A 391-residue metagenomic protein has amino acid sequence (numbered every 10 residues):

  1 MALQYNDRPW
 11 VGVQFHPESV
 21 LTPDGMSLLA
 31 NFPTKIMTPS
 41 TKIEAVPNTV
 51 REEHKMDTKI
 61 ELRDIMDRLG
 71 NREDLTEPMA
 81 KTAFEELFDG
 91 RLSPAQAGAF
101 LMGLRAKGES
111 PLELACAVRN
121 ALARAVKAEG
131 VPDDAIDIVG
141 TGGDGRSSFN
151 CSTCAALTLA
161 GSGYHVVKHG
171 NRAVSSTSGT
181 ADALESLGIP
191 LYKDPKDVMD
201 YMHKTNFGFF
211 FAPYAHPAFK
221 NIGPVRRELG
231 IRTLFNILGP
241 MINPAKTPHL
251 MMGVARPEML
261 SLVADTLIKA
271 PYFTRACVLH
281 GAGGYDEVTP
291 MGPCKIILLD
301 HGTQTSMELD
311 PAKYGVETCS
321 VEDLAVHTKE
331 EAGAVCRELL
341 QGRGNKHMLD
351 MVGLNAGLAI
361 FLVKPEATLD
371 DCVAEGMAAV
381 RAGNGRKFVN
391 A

Functional and structural regions predicted by a protein language model:
M1-K55: Amide-donor transfer/coupling interface in amidating biosynthetic enzymes
L28, Q96, C151-A155, T180 (+3 more regions): Catalytic-loop motifs flanking and including active-site residues across diverse enzymes
D57-N71, I138-R146: N-terminal basic/disordered segments at the start of proteins
D57-T58, R68, N120-A128, S148 (+4 more regions): Glycine-rich anion-binding loops and their surrounding alpha/beta cores
T58-I60, L69-A115, A123-G130, M351: N-terminal glycine-rich anion-binding loops that anchor highly charged ligand groups
R72, G90, G140-S147, A255 (+1 more regions): Short, glycine-rich nucleotide/cofactor-binding loops
G108-V174: Active-site cofactor/substrate anionic-group-binding motifs, chiefly glycine- and Lys/Arg-rich phosphate-binding loops
R172-I189: Active-site-proximal loop->helix
